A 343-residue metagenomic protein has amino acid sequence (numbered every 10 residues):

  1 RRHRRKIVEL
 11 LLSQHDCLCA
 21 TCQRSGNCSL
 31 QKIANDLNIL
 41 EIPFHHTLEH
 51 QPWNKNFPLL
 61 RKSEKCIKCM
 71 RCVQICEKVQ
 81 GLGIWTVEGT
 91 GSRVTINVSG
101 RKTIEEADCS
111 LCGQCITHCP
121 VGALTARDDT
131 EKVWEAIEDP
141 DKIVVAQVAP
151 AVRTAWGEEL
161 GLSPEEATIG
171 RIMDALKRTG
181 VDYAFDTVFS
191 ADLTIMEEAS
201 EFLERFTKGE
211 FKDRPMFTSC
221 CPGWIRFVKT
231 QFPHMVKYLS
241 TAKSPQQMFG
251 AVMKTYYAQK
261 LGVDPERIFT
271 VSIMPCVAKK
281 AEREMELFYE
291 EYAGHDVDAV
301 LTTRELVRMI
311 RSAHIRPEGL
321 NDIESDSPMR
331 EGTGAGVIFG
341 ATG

Functional and structural regions predicted by a protein language model:
R1, A126-G343: Iron-sulfur-associated redox domains of electron-transfer enzymes in respiratory and anaerobic energy metabolism
R1-L111, T117, L124-D139, I143: Fe-S ferredoxin-like electron-transfer domains and their immediately adjacent linker/connector regions across
R5, E49-P52, L59, V79 (+10 more regions): A near-ubiquitous, low-amplitude feature marking generic local secondary-structure context
I67, S110, C119, I273 (+1 more regions): Short conserved micro-motifs on helix faces and helix-strand junctions that flank and scaffold key functional residues
T90, V94, V121, P275 (+1 more regions): Short glycine-rich loop/turn motifs that provide flexible caps or phosphate-binding loops at active sites
